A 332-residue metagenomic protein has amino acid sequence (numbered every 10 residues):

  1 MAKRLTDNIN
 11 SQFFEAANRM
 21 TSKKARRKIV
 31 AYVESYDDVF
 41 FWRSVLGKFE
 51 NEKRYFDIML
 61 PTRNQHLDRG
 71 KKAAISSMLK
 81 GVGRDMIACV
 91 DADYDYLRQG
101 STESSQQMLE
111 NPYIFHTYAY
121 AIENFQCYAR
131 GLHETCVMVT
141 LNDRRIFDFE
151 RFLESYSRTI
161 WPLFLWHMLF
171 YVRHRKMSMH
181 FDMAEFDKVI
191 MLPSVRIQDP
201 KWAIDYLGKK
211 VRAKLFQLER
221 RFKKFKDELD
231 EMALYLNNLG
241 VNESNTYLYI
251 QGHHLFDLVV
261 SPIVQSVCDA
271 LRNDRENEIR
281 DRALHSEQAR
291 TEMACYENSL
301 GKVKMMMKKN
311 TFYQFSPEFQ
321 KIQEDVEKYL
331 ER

Functional and structural regions predicted by a protein language model:
M1-R332: Acidic, divalent-metal-binding catalytic cores of TOPRIM and closely related two-metal-ion phosphodiester/pyrophosphate
